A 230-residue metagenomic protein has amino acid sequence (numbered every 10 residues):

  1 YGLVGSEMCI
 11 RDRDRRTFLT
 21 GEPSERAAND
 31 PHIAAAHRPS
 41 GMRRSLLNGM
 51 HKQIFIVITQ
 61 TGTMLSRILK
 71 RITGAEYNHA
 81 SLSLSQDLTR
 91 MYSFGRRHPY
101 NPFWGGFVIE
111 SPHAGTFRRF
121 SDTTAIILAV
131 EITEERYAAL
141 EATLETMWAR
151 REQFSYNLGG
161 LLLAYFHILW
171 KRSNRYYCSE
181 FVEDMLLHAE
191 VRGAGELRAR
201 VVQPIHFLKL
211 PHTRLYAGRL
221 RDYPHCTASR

Functional and structural regions predicted by a protein language model:
Y1-D12: Single conserved hydrophobic/aromatic residue that forms the stacking wall/gate of nucleotide- or nucleobase-binding
E7, A36-G49: Short, Lys/Arg-enriched N-terminal segments with co-localized hydrophobic residues within the first ~10-30 amino acids
D12-R13, L46: Generic extreme N-terminus detector
D14, D30-H32, H37: Intrinsic-disorder-associated, low-complexity terminal segments enriched in Asp/Asn/His/Tyr and depleted of Lys/Arg
P23-E25: Intrinsic disorder
R43-R230: Cysteine-nucleophile amide-bond enzymes
